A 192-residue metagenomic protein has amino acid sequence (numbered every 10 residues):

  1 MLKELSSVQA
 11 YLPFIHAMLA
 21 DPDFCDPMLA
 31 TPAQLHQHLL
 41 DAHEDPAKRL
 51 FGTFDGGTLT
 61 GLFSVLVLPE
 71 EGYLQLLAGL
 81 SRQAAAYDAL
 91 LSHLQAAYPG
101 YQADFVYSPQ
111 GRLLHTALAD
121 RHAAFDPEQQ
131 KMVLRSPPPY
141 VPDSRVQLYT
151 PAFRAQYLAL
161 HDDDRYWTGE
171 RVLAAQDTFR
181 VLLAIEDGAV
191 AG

Functional and structural regions predicted by a protein language model:
M1-Q34, Q129-W167: Short amphipathic alpha-helix that is part of the acyltransferase structural core
F14, G52, L62-F63, Q147-A152 (+3 more regions): Generic alpha-helical hydrophobic packing signal
D23-L90, E186-G192: Conserved donor-binding loop and adjoining core beta-sheet/short helix segment in diverse acyl/aminoacyl transferases
A42, P138, L173-A174: Short secondary-structure boundary/capping segments
E44-D45, A96-P99, A175-D177: Flexible, charged surface loops at secondary-structure boundaries
A47-L50, D126-K131, F179-V181: Short hydrophobic/aromatic beta-strand or adjacent loop that forms the aromatic wall/cage of a ligand/substrate-binding
E70, A78-P142: Acyl-donor-binding surface of acyltransferase catalytic domains
L158-G192: A mid-sequence, solvent-exposed acidic-amphipathic segment
